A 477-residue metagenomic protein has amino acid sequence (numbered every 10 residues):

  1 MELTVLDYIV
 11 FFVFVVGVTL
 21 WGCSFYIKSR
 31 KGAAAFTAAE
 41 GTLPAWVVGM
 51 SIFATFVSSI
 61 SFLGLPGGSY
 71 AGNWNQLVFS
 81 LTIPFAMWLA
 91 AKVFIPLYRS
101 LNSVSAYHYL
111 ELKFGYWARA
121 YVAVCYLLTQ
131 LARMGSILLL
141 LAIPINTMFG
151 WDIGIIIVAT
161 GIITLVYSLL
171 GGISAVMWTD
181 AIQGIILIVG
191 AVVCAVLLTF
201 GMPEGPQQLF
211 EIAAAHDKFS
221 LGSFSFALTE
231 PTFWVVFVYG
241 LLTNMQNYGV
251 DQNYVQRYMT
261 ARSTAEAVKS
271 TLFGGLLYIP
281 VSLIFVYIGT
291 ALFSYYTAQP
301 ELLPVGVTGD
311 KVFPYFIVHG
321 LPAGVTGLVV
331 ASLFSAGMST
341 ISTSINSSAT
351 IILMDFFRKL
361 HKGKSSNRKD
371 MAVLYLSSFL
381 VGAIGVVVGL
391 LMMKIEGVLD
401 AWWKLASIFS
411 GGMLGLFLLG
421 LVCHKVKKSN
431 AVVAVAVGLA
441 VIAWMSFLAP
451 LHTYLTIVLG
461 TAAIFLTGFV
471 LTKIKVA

Functional and structural regions predicted by a protein language model:
M1-A477: Membrane-embedded helix-loop-helix hairpins and adjacent transmembrane boundary segments in multi-pass transporters
